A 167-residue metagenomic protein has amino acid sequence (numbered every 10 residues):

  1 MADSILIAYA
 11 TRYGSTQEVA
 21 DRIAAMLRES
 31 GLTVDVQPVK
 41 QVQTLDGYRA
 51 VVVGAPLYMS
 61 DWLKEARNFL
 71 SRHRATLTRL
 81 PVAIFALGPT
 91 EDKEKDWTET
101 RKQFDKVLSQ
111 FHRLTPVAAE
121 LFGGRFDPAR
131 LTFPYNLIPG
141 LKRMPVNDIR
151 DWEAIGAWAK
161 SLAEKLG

Functional and structural regions predicted by a protein language model:
S4, E18, M26-S30, D35 (+2 more regions): FMN-binding flavodoxin-like domain, especially the glycine-rich phosphate-binding loop
T11-Q17: Glycine-rich NAD(P) Rossmann-fold beta1-alpha1 loop
R22: Hydrophobic ligand-binding cavity/cleft-lining segments
P38: Short loop/edge segments at beta-strand edges and connector loops that shape dinucleotide/nucleotide cofactor-binding
Q41-G47: Short amphipathic alpha-helix with an adjacent loop that forms part of the alpha/beta core around
